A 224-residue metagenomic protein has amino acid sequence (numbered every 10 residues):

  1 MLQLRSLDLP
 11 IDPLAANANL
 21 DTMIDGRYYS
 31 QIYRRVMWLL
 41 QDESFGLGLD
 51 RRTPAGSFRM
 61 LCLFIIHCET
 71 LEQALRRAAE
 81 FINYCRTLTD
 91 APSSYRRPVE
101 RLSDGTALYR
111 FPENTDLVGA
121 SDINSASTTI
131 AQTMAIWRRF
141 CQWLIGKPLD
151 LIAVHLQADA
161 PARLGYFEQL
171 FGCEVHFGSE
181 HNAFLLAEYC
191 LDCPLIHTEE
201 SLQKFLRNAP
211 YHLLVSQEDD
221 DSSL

Functional and structural regions predicted by a protein language model:
M1-R110, T129: N-terminal low-complexity or simple alpha-helical regulatory segments that function as activation/interaction modules
M37, A79, M134-R138, Q142 (+1 more regions): Generic solvent-exposed, charged/amphipathic alpha-helical segments that serve as macromolecular interface scaffolds
R59-I65, D116-I123, D192, Y211: Short hinge/gating elements
E72, R76, S127-A135, E200 (+1 more regions): Short, well-ordered alpha-helical segments
S103, P148, F177-E180: A short, structural micro-pattern
A107-A162: Conserved helix-adjacent loop modules within structured domains
P161-A162, Y166-L224: Extended mid-to-C-terminal alpha-helical interaction segments
